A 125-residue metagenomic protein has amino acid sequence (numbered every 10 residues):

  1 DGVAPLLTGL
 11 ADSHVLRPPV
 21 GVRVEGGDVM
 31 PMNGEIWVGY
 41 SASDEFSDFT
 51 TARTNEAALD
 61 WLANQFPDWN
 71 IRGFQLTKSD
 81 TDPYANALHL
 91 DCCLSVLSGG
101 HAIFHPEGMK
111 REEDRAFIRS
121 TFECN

Functional and structural regions predicted by a protein language model:
D1-N125: The feature marks the mature, well-folded catalytic cores of soluble enzymes
